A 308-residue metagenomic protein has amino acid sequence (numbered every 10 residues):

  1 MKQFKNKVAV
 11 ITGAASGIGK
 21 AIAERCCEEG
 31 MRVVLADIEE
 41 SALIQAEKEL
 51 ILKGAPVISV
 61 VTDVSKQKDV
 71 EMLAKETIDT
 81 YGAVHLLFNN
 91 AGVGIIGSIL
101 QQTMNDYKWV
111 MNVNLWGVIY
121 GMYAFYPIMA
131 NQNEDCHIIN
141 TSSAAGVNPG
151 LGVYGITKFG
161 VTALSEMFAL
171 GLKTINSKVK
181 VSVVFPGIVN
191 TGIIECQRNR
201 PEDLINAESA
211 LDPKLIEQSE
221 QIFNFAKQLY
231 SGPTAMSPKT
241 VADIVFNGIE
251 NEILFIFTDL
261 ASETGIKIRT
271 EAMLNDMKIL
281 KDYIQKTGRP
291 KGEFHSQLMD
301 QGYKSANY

Functional and structural regions predicted by a protein language model:
K2-V34: Canonical Rossmann dinucleotide-binding motif of NAD(H)/NADP(H)-dependent dehydrogenases/reductases, specifically
E29-Q45: Conserved glycine-rich Rossmann-like NAD(P)H-binding loop of the short-chain dehydrogenase/reductase
E40-S41, V60-M72, M104: The beta1-alpha1 cofactor-binding region of Rossmann-like NAD(H)/NADP(H)-dependent oxidoreductases
S98-I99, D106-K108: Substrate-binding pocket helix/loop in short-chain dehydrogenase/reductase
M122, T157-G160: Active-site helix of classical SDR
S143: Residue(s) in the substrate-gating loop at a strand-loop-helix junction that position the organic substrate next
T174-L260: SDR active-site lid
